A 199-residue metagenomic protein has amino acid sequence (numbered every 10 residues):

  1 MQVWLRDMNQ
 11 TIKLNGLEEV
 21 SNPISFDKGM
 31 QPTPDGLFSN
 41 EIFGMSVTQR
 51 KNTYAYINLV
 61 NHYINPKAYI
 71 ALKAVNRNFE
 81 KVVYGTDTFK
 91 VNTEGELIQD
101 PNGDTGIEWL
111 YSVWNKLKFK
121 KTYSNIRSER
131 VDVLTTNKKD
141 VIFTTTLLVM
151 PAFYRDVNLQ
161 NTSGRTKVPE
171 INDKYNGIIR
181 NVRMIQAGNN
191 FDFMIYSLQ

Functional and structural regions predicted by a protein language model:
M1-Q199: Conserved core architecture of multi-subunit DNA-directed RNA polymerases
